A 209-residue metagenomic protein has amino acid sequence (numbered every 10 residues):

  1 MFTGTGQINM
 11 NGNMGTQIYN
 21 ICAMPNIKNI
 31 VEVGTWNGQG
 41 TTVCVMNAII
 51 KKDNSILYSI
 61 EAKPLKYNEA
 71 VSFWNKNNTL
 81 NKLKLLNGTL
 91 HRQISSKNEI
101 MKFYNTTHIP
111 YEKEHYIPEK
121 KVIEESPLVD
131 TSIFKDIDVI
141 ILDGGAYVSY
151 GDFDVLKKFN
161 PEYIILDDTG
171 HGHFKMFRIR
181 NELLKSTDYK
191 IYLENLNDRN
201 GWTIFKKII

Functional and structural regions predicted by a protein language model:
M1-I165, T169-I209: A short alpha-helical cap/connector motif
